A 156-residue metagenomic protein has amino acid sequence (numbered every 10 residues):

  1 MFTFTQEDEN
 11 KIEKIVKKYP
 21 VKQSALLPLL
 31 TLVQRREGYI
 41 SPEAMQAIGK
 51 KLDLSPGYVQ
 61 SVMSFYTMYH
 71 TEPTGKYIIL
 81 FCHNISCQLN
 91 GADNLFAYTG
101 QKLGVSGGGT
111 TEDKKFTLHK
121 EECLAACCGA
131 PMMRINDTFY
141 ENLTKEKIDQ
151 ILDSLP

Functional and structural regions predicted by a protein language model:
M1-P156: Signature of N-terminal electron-transfer/Fe-S-associated modules in redox systems
